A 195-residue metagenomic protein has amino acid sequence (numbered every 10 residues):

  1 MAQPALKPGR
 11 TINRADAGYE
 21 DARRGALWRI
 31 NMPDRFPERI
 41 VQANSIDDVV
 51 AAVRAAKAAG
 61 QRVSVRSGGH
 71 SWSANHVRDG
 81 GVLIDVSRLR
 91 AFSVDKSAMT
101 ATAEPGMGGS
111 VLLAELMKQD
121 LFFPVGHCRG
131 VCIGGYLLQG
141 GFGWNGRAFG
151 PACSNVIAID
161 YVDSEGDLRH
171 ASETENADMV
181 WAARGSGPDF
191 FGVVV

Functional and structural regions predicted by a protein language model:
M1-P151, H170: N-terminal accessory segments
F149, I157-V195: C-terminal substrate-binding/cap subdomain adjacent to the FAD-binding core in PCMH-type and related FAD-linked
S154: Structured loop/turn residues at beta-strand edges in well-structured enzyme cores
